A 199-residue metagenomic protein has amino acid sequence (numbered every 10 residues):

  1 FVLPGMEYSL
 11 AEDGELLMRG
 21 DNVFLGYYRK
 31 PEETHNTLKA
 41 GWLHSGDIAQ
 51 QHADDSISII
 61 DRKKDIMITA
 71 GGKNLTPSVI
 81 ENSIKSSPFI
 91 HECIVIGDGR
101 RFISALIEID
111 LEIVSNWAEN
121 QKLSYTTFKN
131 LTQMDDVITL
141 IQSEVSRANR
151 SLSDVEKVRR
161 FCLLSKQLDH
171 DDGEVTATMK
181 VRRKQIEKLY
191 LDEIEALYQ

Functional and structural regions predicted by a protein language model:
F1-D13, D21, R101-F102, I109-Q121 (+1 more regions): Conserved adenylate-forming
V2, M6-T69: Conserved ATP-binding/catalytic segment of the ANL
E15-L16, S56-I57, I66, H91-I94 (+2 more regions): Beta-sheet entry/capping signal
V23, T37-L38, S56-K85, V114-M134 (+3 more regions): Adenylate-forming
K30, T37, I48, S83 (+3 more regions): Generic, well-ordered alpha-helical scaffold segments in large soluble proteins
I48, S87-I113: C-terminal boundary motif of the adenylate-forming
M67, E92-I94, Q142, S146-Q199: Conserved C-terminal "lid"/linker of ANL adenylate-forming enzymes
